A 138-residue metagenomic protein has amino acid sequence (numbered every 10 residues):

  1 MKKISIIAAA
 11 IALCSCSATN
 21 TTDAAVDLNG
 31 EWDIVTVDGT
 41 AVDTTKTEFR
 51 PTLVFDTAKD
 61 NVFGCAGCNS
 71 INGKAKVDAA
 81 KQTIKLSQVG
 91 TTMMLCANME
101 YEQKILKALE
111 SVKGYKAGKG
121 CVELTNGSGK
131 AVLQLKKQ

Functional and structural regions predicted by a protein language model:
I4-L13: Sec-dependent N-terminal signal peptides
C16-Q138: Lipid interaction determinants
